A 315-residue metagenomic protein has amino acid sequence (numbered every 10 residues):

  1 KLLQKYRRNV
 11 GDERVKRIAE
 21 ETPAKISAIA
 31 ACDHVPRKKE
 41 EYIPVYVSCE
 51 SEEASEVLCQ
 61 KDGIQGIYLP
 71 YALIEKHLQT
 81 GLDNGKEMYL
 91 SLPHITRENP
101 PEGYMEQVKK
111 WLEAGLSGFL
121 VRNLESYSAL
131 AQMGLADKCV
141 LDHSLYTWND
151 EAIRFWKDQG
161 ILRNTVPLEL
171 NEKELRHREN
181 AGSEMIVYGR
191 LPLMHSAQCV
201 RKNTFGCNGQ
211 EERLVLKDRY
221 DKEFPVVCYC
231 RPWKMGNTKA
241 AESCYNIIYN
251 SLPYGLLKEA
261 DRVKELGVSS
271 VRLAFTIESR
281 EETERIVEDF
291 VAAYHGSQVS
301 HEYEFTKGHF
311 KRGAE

Functional and structural regions predicted by a protein language model:
K1-E315: Active-site pocket-lining/capping segments in soluble small-molecule metabolic enzymes
